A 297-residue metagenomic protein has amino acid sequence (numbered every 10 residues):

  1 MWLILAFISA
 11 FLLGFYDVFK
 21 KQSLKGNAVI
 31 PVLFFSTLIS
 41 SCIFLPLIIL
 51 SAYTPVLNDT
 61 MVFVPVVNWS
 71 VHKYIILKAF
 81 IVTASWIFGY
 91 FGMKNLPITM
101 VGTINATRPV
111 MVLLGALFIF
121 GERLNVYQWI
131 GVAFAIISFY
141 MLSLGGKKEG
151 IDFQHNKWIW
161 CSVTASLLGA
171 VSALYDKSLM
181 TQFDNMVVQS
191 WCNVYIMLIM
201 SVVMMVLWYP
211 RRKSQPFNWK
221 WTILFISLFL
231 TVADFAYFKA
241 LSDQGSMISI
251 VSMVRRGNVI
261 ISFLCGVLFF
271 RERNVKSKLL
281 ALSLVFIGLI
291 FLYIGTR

Functional and structural regions predicted by a protein language model:
M1-F15, F19-K20, L24-P31, F35-F80 (+6 more regions): Membrane-interface interhelical linkers
M1-F7, F11, T107-L167, K177 (+1 more regions): Juxtamembrane helix-loop boundary signature in multi-pass membrane transporters
L5, V32, Y74-I75, V101 (+4 more regions): Hydrophobic positions within alpha-helical transmembrane segments of Major Facilitator Superfamily-type secondary
S23, V32, G92, F118-L124 (+4 more regions): Hydrophobic/aromatic residues within transmembrane alpha-helices of multi-pass small-molecule transporters
I30-P31, T99, N125, M186-V187 (+1 more regions): Residues that define the loop-to-transmembrane-helix transition and helix capping in multi-pass membrane transporters
I39-I43, I104-F118, Y195-I199, A233 (+3 more regions): Alpha-helical transmembrane segments of compact multi-pass small-molecule transporters, enriched in specific families
F44-P55, V112-Y127, L167-F183, F229-S246 (+1 more regions): Hydrophobic alpha-helical transmembrane segments in multi-pass integral membrane proteins
